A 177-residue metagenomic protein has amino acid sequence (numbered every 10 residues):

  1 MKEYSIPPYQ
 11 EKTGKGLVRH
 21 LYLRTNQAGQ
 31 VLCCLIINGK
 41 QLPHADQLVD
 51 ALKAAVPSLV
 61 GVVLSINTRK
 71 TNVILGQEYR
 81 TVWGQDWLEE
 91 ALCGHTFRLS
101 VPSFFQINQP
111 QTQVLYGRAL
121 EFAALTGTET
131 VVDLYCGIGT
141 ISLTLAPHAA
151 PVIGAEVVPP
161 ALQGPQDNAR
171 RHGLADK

Functional and structural regions predicted by a protein language model:
M1-E11, L23-A28, Q41-L42: Extended interfacial segments that mediate partner engagement and assembly in macromolecular machines
P7-K15, H20, V131: Short helix/loop segment immediately N-terminal to the Walker
T13-K15, N26, V82: A short catalytic or substrate-binding loop motif that flags glycine-/basic-rich loops and adjacent residues that bind
G16, A28-Q30, L92: Short gly/pro-enriched beta-turn/loop segments at secondary-structure junctions
H20-Y22, E89: Short, surface-exposed charged micro-motifs
L23, G29-N38, T96-S100: Short, aliphatic-rich beta-strand segments
T25-V31, K40, L125-V131: N-proximal accessory regions
H44-D46, D50-A54, S58-K177: Rossmann-like S-adenosyl-L-methionine
